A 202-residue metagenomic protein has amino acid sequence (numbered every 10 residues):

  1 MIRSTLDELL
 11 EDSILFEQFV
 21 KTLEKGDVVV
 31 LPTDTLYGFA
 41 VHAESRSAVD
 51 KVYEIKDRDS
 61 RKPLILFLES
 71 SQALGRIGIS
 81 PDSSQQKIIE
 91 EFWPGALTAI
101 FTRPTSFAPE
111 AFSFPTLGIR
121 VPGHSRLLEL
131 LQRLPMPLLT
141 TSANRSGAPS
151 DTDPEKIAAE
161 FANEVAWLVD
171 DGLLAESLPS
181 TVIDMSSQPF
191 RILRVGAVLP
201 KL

Functional and structural regions predicted by a protein language model:
M1-L202: Active-site-adjacent structural elements in enzyme catalytic cores
